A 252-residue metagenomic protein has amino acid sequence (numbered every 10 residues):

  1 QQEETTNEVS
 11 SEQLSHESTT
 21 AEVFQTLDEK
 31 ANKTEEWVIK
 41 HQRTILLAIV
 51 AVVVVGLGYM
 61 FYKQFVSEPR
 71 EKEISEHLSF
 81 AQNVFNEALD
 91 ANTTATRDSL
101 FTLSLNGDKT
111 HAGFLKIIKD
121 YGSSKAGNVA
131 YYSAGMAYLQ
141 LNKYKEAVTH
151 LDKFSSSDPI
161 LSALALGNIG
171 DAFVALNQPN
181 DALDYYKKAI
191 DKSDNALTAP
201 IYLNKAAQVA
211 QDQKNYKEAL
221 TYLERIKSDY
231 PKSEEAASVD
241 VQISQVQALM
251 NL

Functional and structural regions predicted by a protein language model:
Q1-A48: N-terminal positive-inside, membrane-proximal cytosolic segments immediately preceding the first
E68, K119-G127, L141, S155-A163 (+2 more regions): Short solvent-exposed coil/turn linkers within tandem alpha-helical repeat scaffolds
